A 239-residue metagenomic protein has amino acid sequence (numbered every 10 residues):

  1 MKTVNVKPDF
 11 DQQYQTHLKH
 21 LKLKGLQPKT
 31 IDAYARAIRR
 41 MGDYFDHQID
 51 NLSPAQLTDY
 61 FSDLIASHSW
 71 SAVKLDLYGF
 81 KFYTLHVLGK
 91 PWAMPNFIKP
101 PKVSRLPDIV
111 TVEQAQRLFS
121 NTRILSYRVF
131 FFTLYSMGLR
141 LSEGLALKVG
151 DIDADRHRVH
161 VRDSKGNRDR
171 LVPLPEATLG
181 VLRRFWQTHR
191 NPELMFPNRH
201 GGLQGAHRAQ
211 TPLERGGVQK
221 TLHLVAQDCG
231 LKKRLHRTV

Functional and structural regions predicted by a protein language model:
M1-V239: Conserved catalytic core of the tyrosine transesterase superfamily
